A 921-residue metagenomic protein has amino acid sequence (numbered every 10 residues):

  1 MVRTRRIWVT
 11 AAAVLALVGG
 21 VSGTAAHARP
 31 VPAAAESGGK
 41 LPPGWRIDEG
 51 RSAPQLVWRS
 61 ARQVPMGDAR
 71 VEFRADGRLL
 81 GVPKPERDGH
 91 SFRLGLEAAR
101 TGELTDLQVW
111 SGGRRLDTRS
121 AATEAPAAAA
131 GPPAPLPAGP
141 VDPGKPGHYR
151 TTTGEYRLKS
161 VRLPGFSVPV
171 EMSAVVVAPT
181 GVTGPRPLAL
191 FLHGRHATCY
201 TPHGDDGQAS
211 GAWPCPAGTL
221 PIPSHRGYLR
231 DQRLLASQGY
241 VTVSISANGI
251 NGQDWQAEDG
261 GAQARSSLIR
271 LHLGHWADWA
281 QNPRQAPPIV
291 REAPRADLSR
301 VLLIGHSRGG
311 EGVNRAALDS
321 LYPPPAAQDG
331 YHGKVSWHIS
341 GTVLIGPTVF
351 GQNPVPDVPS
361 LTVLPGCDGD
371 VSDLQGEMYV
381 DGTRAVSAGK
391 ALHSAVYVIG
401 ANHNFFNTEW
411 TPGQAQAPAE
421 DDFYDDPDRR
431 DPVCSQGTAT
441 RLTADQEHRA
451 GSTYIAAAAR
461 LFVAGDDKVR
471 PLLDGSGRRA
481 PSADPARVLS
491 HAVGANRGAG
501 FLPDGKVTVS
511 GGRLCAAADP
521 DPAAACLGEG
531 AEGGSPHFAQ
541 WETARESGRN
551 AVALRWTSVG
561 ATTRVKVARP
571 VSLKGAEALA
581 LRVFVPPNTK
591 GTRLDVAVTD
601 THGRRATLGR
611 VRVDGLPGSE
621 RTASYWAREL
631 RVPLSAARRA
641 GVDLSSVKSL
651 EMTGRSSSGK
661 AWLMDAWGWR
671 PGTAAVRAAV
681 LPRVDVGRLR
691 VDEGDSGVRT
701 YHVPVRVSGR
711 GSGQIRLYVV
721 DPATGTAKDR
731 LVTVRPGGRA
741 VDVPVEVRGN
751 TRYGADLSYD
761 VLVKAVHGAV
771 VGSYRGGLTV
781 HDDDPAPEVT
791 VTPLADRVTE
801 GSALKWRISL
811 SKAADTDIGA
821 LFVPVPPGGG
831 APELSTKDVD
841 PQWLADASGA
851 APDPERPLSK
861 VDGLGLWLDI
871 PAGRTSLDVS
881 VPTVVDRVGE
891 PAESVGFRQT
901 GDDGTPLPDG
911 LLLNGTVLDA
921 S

Functional and structural regions predicted by a protein language model:
M1-A28: Secretory targeting and sorting signals
R29-G50, P65-G67, E72-L79, P85-D88 (+6 more regions): Alpha/beta-hydrolase-fold serine-hydrolase catalytic core, especially in secreted/extracellular enzymes
P30, V676-S921: Short boundary segments that mark the start of a structured unit
P32-F191, T198, Q208: Short conserved active-site loop signatures built around small residues
R74, R549-S646, T653-L663, G668-A675: Extracellular ligand-binding interfaces
T180-Y240: Short, surface-exposed "cap/lid" segments of acyl-processing enzymes
R226-D231, E258-L298, L303, A317 (+1 more regions): Alpha/beta-hydrolase active-site loop
V358-S435: Active-site-adjacent alpha-helix of alpha/beta-hydrolase-fold enzymes
